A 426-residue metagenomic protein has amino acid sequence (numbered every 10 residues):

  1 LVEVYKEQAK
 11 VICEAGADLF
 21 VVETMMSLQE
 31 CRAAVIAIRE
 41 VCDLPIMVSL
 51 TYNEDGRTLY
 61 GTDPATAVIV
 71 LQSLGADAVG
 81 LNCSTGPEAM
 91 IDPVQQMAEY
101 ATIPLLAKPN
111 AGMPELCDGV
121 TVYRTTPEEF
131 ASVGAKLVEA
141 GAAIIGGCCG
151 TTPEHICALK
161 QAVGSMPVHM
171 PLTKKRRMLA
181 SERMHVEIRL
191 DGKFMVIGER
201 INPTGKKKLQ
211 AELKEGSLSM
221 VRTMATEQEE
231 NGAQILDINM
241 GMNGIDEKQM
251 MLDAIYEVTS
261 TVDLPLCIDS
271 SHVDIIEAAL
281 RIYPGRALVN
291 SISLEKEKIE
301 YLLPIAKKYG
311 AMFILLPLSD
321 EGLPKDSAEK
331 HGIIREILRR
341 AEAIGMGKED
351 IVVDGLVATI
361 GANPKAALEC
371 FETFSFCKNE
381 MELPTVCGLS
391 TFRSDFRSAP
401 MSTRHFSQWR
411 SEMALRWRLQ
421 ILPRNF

Functional and structural regions predicted by a protein language model:
L1-D354, A358-F426: Domain-level signal for soluble alpha/beta catalytic cores
